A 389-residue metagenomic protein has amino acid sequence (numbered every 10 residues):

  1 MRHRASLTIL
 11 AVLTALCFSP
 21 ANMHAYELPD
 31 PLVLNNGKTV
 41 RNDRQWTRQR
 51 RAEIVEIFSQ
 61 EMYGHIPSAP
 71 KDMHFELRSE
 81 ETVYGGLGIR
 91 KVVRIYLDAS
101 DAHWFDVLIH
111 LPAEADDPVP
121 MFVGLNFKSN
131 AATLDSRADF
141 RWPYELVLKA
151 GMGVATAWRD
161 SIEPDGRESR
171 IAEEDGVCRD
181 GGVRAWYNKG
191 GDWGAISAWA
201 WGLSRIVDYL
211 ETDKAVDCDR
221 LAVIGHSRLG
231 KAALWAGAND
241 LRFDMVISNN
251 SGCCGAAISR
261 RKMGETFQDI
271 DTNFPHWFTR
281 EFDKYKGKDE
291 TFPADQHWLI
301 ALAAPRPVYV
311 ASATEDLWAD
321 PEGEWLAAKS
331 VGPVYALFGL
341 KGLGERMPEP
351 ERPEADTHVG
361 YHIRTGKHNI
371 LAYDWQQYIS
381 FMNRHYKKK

Functional and structural regions predicted by a protein language model:
A21-P67: N-terminal pre-domain segments of enzymes
H65-V119: N-terminal cap/lid segment of alpha/beta-hydrolase-fold proteins
P118, F122-C218, G252-R261: Cap/lid segment of the alpha/beta-hydrolase catalytic domain
V216-S227: Alpha/beta-hydrolase fold nucleophile elbow
G225-W235: Glycine-rich nucleophile elbow surrounding the catalytic serine of serine-hydrolase chemistry
S248-L299, E324-E345: Mobile cap/lid helix-loop segments that gate and shape the active-site cleft of serine hydrolases
A304-A319, R364-G366: Conserved strand-to-loop "acid loop" that flanks and positions the catalytic carboxylate
E322, A328-K389: C-terminal catalytic histidine-bearing segment of alpha/beta-hydrolase fold enzymes
